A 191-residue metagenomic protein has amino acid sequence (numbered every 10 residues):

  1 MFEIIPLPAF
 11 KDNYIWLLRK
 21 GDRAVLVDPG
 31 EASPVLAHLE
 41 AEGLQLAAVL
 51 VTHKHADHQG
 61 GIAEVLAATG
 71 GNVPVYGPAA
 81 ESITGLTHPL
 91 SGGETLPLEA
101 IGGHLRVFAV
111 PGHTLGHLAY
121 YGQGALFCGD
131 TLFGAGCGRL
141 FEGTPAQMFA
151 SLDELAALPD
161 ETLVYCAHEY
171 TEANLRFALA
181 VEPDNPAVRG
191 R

Functional and structural regions predicted by a protein language model:
M1-E42, L118-G129: Conserved beta-strand hairpin/beta-sheet module of binuclear metal-dependent hydrolase folds, prominently
L7-A9, V110, V164: Short beta-strand
F10-K11, A24, E31-A109: Active-site HxH/HxHxD metal-binding segment of metal-dependent hydrolases
L17-R19, T95-G122, A157: Core dinuclear metal-dependent hydrolase active-site scaffold
L18, D28, H53, V65 (+5 more regions): Divalent metal-coordination and catalytic microenvironments
A24, T114-R191: Metallo-beta-lactamase
P29-G30, P78-A79, G92-G93, Q123 (+2 more regions): Fold-independent oxyanion-binding glycine-rich loops and adjacent beta-strand/coil segments at enzyme active sites
